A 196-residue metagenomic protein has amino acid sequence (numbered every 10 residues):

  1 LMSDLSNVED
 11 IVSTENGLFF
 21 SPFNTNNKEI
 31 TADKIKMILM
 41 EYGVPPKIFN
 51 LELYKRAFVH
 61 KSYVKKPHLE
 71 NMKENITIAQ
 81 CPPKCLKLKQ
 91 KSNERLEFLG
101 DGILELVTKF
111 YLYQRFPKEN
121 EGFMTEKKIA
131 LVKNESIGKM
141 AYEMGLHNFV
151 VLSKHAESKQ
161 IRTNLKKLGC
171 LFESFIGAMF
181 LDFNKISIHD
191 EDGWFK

Functional and structural regions predicted by a protein language model:
D4-K196: RNase III-family endoribonuclease catalytic core
